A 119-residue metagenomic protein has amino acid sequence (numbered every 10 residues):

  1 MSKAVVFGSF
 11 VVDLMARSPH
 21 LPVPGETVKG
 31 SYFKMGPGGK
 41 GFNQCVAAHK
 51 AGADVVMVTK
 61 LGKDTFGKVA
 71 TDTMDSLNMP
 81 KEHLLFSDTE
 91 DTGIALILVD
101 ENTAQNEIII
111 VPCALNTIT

Functional and structural regions predicted by a protein language model:
M1-K60, G67-V69: Glycine-rich phosphate/adenosyl-contacting loop at the front of the ribokinase-like
E26, M35, K50-T119: Conserved N-terminal subdomain of the carbohydrate kinase-like
